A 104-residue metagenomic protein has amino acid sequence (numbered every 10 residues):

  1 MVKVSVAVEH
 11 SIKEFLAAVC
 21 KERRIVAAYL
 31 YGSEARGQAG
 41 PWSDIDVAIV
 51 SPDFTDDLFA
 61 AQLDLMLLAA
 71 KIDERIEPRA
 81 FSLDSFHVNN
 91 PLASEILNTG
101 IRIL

Functional and structural regions predicted by a protein language model:
M1-A27, A35-P41, P52-L104: Catalytic core of pol beta-like nucleotidyltransferases
D46-I49: Short beta-strand->loop micro-motif that forms the acidic, two-metal-ion catalytic signature in nucleotide-processing
